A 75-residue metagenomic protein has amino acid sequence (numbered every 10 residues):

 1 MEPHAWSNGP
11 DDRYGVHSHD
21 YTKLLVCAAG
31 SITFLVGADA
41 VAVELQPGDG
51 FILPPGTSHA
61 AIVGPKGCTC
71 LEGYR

Functional and structural regions predicted by a protein language model:
M1-V16: A short glycine-rich, His/Asp/Glu-containing loop-to-beta-strand
P10, D20-Y21, D39, T57-S58 (+1 more regions): A generic "binding-loop/recognition-motif" signal
R13-Y14, G30-L35, G50: Short beta-strand segments in beta-sandwich/barrel cores
S18-F34: Short, conserved beta-strand element in jelly-roll/cupin
L35-G37, I62: A generic structural motif
D39-P55: Short acidic-glycine-tyrosine-enriched beta hairpin
Q46, P55-R75: Ligand-binding loop in jelly-roll beta-barrel domains
